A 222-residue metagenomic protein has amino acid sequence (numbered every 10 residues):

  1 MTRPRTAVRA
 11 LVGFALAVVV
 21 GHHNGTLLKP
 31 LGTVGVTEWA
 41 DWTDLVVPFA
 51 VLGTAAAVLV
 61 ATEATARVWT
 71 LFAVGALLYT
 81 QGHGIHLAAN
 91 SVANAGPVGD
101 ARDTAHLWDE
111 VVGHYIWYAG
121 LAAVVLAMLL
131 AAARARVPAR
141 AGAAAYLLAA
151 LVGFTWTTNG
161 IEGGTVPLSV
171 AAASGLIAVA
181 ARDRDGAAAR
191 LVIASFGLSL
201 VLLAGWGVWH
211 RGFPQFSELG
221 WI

Functional and structural regions predicted by a protein language model:
M1-D100: N-terminal topogenic module of multi-pass integral membrane proteins
M1-T43, L148-T158, A172-I177, D185-A189 (+1 more regions): Transmembrane alpha-helical insertion/packing segments
T2-P4, L59-T70, A133-A141, R182-V192: Membrane-interface helix-boundary motifs at transmembrane edges
A10-G21, W69-S91, D109-L129, A144-T155 (+1 more regions): Alpha-helical transmembrane segments of multi-pass integral membrane proteins
T37-T43, D103-A119: Short aromatic-rich membrane-water interface segments that cap or initiate transmembrane helices in multi-pass membrane
D44-V60, W117-A131, A171-A180: Hydrophobic cores of alpha-helical transmembrane segments in multi-pass inner/ER membrane proteins, independent
A122-R140, Y146-G160, S174-D185: Alpha-helical transmembrane segments in multipass membrane proteins, preferentially the mid-helix core
A204-I222: Juxtamembrane boundary at the C-terminal end of a transmembrane helix
